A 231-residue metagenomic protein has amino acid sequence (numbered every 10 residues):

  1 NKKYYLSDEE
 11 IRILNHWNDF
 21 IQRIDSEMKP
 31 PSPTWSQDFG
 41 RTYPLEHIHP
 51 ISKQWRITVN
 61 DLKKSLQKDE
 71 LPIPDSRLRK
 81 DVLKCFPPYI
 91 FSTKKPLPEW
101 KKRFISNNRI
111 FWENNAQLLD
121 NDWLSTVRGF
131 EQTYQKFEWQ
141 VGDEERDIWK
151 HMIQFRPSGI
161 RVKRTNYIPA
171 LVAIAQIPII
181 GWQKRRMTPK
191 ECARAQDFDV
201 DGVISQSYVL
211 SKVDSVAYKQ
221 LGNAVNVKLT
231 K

Functional and structural regions predicted by a protein language model:
N1-H49: Flexible, glycine-/basic-rich loop-and-beta segments that form/coincide with the SAM-dependent methyltransferase
P30-K231: C-terminal target-recognition/interaction regions appended to catalytic cores
